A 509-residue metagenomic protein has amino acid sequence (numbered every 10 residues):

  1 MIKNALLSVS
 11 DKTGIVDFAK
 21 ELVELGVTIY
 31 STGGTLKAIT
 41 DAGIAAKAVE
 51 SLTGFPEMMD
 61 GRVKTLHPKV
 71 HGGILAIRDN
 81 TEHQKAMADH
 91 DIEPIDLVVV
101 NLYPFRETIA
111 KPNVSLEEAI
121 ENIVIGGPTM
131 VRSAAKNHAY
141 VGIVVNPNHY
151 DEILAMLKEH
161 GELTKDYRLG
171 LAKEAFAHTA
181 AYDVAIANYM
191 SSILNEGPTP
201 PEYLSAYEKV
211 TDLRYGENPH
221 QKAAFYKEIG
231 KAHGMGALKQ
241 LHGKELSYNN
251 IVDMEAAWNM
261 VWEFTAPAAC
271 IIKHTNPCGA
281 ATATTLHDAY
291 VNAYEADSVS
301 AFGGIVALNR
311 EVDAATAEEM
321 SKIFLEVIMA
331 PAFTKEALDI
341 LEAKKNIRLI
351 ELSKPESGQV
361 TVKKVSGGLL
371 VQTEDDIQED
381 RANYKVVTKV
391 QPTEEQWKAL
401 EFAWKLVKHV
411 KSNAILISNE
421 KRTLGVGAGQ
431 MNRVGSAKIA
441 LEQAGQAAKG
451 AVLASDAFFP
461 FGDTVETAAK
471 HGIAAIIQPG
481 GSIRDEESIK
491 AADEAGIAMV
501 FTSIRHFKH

Functional and structural regions predicted by a protein language model:
M1-L52, M59: N-terminal glycine-/serine-/threonine-rich phosphate-binding loop
M1-L7, L97, Y182-V184, M190-H509: ATP-dependent carboxylate/acyl-activation modules
V23, T40, V124, A135 (+3 more regions): Anion (oxyanion) recognition and catalysis
G34-P104: Glycine-rich nucleotide/cofactor/substrate-binding loop typically near the N-terminus or early in the first domain
T35-A38, T53-M59, F105-E107, T129-R132 (+6 more regions): Short gly/pro/ser/thr-enriched loop/turn and capping motifs at secondary-structure boundaries
R78-P128, R132-A134, K385-E394: Active-site/ligand-binding-proximal alpha/beta "capping" segment
M130, N137-Y150: Mobile "lid/hinge" segments at catalytic clefts and subdomain interfaces of large enzymes
N148, E152-P201, I323: Non-catalytic interaction/clamp surfaces of large macromolecular machines
